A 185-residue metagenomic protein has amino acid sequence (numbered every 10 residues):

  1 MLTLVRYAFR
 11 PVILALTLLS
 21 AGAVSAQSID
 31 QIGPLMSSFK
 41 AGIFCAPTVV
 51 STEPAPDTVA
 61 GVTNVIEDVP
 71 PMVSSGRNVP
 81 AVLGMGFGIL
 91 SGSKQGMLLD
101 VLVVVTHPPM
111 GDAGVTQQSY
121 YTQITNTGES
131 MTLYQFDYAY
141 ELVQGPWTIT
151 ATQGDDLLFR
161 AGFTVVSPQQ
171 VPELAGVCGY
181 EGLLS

Functional and structural regions predicted by a protein language model:
M1-Y7: N-terminal secretory signal peptides that target proteins for export/translocation
R10-A21: Bacterial N-terminal signal peptides
G22-A26: Sec/Tat signal peptide C-region and signal peptidase I cleavage site
Q27-Q144, T150-Q153, L158-G162, V166-S185: Contiguous segments within soluble domain cores/interaction surfaces
